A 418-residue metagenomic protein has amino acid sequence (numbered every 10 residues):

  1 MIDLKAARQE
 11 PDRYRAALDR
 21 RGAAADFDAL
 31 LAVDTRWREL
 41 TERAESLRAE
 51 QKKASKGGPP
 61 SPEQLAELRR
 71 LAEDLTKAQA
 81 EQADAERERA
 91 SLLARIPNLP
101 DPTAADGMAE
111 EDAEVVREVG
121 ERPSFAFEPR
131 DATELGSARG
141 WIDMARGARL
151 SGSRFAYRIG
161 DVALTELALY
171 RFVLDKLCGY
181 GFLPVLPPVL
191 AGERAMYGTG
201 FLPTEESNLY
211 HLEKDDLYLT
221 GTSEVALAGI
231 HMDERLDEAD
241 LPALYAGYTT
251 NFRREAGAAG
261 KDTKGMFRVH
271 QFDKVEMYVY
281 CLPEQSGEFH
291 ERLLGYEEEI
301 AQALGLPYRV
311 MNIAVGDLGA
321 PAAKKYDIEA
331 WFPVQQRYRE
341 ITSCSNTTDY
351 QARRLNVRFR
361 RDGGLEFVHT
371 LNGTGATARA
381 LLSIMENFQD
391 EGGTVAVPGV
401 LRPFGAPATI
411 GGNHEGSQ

Functional and structural regions predicted by a protein language model:
M1-P123, W141: N-terminal alpha-helical targeting/anchoring segments
E118-Q418: TRNA-recognition modules of translation machinery and tRNA-sensing kinases, especially anticodon-binding
